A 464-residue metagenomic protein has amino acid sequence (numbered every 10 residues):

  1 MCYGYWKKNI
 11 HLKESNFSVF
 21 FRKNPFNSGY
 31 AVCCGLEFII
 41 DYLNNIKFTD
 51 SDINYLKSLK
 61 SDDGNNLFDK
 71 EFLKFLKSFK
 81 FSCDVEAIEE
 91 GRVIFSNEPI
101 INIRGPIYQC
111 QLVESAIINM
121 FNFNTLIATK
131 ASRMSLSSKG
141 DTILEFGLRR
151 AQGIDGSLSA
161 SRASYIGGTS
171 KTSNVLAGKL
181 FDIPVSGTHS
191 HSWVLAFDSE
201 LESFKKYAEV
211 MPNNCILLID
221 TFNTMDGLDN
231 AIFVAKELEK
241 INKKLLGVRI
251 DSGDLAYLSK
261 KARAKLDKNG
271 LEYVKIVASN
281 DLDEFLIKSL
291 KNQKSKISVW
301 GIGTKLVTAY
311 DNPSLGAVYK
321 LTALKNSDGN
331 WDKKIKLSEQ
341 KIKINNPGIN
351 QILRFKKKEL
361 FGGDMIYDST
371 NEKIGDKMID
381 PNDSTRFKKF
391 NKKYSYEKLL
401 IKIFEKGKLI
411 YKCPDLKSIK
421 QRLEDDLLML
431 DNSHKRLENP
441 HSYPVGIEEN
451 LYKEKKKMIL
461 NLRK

Functional and structural regions predicted by a protein language model:
M1-N213, K244, Y319-K464: Ordered alpha/beta subdomains of enzyme catalytic regions
S192-Y367: Glycine-rich phosphate/ribose-binding loops and adjacent secondary-structure elements that form binding surfaces
